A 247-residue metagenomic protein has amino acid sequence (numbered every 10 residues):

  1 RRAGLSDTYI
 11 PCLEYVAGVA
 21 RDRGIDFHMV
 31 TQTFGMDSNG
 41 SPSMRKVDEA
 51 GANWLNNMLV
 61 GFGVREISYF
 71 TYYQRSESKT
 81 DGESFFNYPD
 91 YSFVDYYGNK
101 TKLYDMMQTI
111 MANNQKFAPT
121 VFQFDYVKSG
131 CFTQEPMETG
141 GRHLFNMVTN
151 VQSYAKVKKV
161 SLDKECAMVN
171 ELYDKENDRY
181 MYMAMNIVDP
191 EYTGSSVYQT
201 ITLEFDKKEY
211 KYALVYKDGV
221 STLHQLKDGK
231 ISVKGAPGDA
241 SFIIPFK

Functional and structural regions predicted by a protein language model:
R1, T33-D37, Y73-S76, I187-P190: Solvent-exposed loop/turn segments at secondary-structure junctions within structured extracellular/periplasmic domains
R2-V16, R45-L55, K100-A112, S195-L203: Well-ordered, non-membrane alpha-helical segments in soluble/globular domains
L13-A50, S84-V94: Active-site clefts of carbohydrate-active enzymes
A20-S38, I67-Y72, P119-F132: Aromatic-lined carbohydrate-recognition surfaces of secreted/lumenal glycan-active proteins
K46, A50-Q108, A112, D125-E138: Aromatic/acidic polysaccharide-binding cleft in carbohydrate-active enzymes
E135-K207: Carbohydrate-binding surface patches
T202-S221: Solvent-exposed beta-hairpin/edge-strand motifs
K227-K247: C-terminal beta-strand-rich structural cap/linker in extracellular carbohydrate-active enzymes
